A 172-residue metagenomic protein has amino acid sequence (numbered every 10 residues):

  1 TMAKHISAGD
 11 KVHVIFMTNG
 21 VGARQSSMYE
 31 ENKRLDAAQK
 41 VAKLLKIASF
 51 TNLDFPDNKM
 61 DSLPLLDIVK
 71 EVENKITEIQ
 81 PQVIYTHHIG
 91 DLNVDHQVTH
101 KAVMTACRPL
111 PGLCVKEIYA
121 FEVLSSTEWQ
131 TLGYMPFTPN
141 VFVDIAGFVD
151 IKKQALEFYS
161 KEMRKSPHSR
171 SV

Functional and structural regions predicted by a protein language model:
T1-I15: Histidine-anchored nucleotide/phosphate-binding helix
K4, A8, S26-Y29, K43 (+2 more regions): Metal-dependent de-N-acetylase/amidase catalytic core
F16-M17, N52-P56: Short glycine-rich catalytic loops that host catalytic nucleophiles or stabilize transition states across multiple
M17-N19, V123: Cofactor-binding loop segments of dinucleotide-utilizing enzymes, especially the Rossmann-like FAD- and NAD(P)+-binding
G22: A metal-dependent hydrolase metal-coordination microenvironment
N32-Q39, H100: Short, surface-exposed alpha-helical segments at coil->helix boundaries
D36-L53: A conserved catalytic-core segment of Leloir-type glycosyltransferases
